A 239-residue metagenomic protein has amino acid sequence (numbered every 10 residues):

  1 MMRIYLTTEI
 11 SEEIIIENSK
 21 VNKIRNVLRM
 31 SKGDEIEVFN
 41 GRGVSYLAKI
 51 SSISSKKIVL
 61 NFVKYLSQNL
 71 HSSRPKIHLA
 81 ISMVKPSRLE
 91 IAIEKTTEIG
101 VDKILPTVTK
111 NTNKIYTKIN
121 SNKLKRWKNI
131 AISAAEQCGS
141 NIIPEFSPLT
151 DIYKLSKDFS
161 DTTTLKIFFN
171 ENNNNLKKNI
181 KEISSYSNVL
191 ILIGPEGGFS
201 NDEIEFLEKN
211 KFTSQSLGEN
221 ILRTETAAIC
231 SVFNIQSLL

Functional and structural regions predicted by a protein language model:
M1-Q68: N-terminal positively charged helical leader segments and presequences
I36, N61, Q68-A80, S184-S187: Mobile, glycine- and charge-enriched loop segments and immediately flanking short secondary-structure elements within
Y65, T109-N111, E219: Short, ordered loop/turn segments at secondary-structure junctions
L70-L165: RNA substrate-binding interface of SAM-dependent RNA methyltransferases
N170-S185: Strongly charged, low-complexity linkers/loops
N173, E196-G197, E219-L222: Short, acidic/turn-prone active-site loops that include or flank metal/cofactor- and phosphate-binding residues
Y186-F206: A C-terminal functional module that forms or caps the active site or interfaces directly with catalytic machinery
N201-L239: Structured adenosyl-cofactor binding patch, chiefly the S-adenosyl-L-methionine
